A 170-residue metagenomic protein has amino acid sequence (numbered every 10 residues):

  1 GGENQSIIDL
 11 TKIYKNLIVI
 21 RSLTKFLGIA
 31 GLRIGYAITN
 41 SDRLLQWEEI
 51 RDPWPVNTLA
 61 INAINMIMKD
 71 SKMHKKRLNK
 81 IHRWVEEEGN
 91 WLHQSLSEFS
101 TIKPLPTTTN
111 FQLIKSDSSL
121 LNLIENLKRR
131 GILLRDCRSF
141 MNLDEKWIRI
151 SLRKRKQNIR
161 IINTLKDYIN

Functional and structural regions predicted by a protein language model:
G1-I8: Conserved PLP phosphate-binding loop immediately N-terminal to the Schiff-base lysine helix in PLP-dependent enzymes
N16-L96, K103-P104: PLP-dependent aminotransferase class I/II
V19, S100-K103, L133-R138: A short linear hydrophobic-aromatic micro-motif
G31, T108, N142-D144: Short acidic/glycine-enriched loop/turn segments that link adjacent beta-strands
T39, I114-S118, L152-K154: Short beta-strand-to-loop capping motifs
V85-E86, L96-R130: Conserved PLP-binding catalytic core of the aspartate aminotransferase-like
R129-R130, M141-N170: PLP-dependent enzyme catalytic core of the Aspartate aminotransferase-like
